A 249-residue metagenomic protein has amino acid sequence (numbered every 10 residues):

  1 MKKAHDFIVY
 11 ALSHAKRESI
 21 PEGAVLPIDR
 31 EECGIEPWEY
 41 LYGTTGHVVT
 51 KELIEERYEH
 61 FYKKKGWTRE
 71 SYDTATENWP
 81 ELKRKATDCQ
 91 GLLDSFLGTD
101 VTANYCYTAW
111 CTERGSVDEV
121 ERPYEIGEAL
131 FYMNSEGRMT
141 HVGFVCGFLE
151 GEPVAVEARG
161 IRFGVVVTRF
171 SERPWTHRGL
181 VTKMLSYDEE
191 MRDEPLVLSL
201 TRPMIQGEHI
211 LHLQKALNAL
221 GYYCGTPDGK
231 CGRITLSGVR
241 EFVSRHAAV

Functional and structural regions predicted by a protein language model:
M1-L92, G98-T99, V156-A158, R162 (+1 more regions): N-terminal capping segments
K2-V9, L82, A86, D94 (+3 more regions): ...with weaker cross-activation on analogous glycine-rich loops/strands in unrelated enzymes
Y10-E18, S95-T99, M133, A216-L220 (+1 more regions): Structured segments of extracytoplasmic/periplasmic soluble domains in secreted or envelope-associated proteins
E39-T50, W79-T87, R114-E121, R202-Q206 (+1 more regions): A glycine-rich, coil/turn loop motif that links secondary-structure elements
L41, S171, V197-T201: Generic, ordered loop/turn and secondary-structure boundary motif
R173-V181, L185: A broad structural signal for short, well-ordered beta-strand segments within beta-sheet-rich domains
L200-V249: Short acidic, glycine/serine/threonine-rich helix-capping segments at coil-helix boundaries
